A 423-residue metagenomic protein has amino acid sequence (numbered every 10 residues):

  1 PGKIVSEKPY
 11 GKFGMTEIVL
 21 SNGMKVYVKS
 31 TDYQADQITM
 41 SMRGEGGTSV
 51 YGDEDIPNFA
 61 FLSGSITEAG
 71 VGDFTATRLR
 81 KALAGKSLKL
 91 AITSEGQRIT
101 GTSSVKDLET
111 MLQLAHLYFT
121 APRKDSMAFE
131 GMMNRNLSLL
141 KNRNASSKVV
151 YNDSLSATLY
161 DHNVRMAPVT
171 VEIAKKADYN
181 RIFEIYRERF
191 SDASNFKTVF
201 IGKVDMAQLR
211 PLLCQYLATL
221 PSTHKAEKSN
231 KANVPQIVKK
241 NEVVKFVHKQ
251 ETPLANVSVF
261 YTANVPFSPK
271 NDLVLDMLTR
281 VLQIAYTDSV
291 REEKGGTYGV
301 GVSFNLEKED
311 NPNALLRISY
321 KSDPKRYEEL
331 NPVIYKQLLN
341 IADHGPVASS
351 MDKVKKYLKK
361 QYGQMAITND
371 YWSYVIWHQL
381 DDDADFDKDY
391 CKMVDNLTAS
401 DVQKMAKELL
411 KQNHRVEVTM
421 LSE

Functional and structural regions predicted by a protein language model:
P1-D53, E184, S194-F200, V204-K249 (+6 more regions): Proteolytic maturation boundary segments
V28-K29, S87-L90, E184-R187, V244-H248 (+1 more regions): Short beta-strand/turn micro-motifs at beta-sheet edges
Q34-T67, V71-A121, G131-K141, S146-K176 (+5 more regions): M16 family metallopeptidases and their MPP-like homologs
D178-E184: Append "and occasionally in soluble cytosolic enzymes with long acidic Gly/Pro-rich linkers
R189-S191: Conserved alpha/beta enzyme-core scaffolds, especially Rossmann-like or related mixed alpha/beta domains that build
Y216-L217, V274-Q283, V333-I341: Bilobed periplasmic-binding protein/Venus flytrap-like ligand-binding cleft at the lobe interface of extracytoplasmic
